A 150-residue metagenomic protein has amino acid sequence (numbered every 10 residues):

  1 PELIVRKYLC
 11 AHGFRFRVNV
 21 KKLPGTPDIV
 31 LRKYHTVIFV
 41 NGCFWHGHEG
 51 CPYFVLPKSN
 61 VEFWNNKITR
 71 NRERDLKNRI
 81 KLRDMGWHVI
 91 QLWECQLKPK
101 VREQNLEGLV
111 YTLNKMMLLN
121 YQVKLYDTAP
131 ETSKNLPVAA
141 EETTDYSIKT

Functional and structural regions predicted by a protein language model:
P1-Q91, Q96-T150: Nucleic-acid endo/exonuclease domains
